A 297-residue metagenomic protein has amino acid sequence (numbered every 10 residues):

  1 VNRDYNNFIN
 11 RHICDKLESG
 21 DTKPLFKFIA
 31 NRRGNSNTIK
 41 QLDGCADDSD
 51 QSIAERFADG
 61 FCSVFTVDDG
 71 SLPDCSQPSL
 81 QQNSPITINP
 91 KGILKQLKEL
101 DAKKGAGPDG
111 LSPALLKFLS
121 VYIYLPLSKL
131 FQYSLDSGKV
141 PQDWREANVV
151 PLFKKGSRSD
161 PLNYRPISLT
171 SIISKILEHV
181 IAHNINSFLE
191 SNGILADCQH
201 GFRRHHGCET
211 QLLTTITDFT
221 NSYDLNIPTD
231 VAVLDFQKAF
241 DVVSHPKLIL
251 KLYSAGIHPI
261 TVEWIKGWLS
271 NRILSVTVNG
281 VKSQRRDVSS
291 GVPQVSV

Functional and structural regions predicted by a protein language model:
V1-I9, F61: Short amphipathic alpha-helical coiled-coil/interface segments
T22-N163, S168, I172, I176 (+2 more regions): Surface-exposed loop/turn segments and immediately adjacent short secondary-structure elements within folded domains
S76-L80, I194-R203, V281-V288: Short linear capping/connector segments at secondary-structure termini
K103-L111, V149, D160-L169, T210-Y253: Conserved catalytic palm subdomain of right-hand nucleotidyl-transferase polymerases, strongest for RNA-directed enzymes
G110-L119, Q199-R204, V233-A239: Conserved short loop/turn motifs at secondary-structure junctions
E178-H179, N186-F202: Electropositive, glycine- and tryptophan-enriched low-complexity nucleic-acid-binding patches
S187, D218-N221, L274-S275: Conserved helix-loop functional segments at active or binding sites
F236-V297: Conserved polymerase palm-domain catalytic core
